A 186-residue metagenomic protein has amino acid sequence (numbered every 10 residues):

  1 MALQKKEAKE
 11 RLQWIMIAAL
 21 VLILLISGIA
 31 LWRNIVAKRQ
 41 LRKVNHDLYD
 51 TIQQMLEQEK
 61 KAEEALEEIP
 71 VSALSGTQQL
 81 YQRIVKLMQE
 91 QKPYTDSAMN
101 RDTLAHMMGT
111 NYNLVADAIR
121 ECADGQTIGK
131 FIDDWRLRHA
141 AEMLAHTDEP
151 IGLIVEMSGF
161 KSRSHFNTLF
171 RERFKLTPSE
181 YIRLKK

Functional and structural regions predicted by a protein language model:
M1-A62: Hydrophobic positions within repeat-based interaction scaffolds
E63-K186: Cytosolic nucleotide-binding catalytic cores of signal-transduction proteins
